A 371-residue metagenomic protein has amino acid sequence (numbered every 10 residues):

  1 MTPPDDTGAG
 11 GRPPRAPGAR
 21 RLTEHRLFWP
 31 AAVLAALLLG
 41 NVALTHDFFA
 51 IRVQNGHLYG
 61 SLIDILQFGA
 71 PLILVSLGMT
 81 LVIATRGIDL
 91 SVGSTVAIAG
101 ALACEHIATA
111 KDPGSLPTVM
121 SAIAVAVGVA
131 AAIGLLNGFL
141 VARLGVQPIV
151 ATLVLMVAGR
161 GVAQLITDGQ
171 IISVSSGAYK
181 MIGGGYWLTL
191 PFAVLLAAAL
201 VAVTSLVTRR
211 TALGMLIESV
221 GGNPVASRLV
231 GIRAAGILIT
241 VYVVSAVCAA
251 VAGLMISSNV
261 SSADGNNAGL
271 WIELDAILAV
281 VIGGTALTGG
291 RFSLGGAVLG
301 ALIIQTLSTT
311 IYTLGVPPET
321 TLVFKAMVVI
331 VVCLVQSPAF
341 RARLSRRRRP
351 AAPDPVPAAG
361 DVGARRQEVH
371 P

Functional and structural regions predicted by a protein language model:
M1-H46, A202, L229-I237, L307-P371: Cytosolic-side transmembrane-helix boundaries in multi-pass membrane proteins
P30-A43, M79, V127-A130, M156-V162 (+5 more regions): Hydrophobic core segments of alpha-helical transmembrane domains in multi-pass membrane transport and ion-translocation
N41-V42, L58-T109, F139-V146, V280 (+2 more regions): Single transmembrane alpha-helix segments in multi-pass membrane proteins
F48-D64, F68, A163-I166, Y186 (+3 more regions): Inter-helical junctions in multi-pass inner-membrane proteins, predominant in energy-converting antiporter-like
P113-M156, G300: Alpha-helical transmembrane segments within multi-pass membrane transporters and channels
T118-A126, I133-N137, L190-D264, H370: Helix-loop-helix "hairpin" substructures at the membrane interface of multi-pass membrane proteins
L144, P148-R210, I237-T240, N259-G269 (+1 more regions): Transmembrane helix-bundle core of multi-pass membrane transporters and related energy-transducing complexes
A249, V260, D264-A326: Transmembrane alpha-helical segments in multi-pass inner-membrane proteins
